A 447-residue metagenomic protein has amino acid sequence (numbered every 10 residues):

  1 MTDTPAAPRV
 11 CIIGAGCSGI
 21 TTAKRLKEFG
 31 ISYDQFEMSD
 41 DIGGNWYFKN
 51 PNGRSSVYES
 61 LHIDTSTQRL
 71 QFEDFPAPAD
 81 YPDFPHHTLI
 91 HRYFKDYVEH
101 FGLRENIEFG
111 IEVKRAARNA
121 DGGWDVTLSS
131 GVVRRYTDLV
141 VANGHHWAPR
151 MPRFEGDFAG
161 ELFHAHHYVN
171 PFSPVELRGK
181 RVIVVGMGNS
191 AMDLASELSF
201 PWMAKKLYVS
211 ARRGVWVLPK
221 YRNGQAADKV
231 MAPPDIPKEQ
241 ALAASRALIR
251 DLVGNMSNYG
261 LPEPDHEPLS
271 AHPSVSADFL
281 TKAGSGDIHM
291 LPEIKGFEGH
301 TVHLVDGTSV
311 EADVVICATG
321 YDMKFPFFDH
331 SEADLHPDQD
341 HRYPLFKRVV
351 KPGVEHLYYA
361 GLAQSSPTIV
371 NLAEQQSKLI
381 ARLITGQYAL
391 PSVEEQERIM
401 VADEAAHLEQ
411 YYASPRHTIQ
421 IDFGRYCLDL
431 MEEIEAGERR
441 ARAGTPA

Functional and structural regions predicted by a protein language model:
T2-S60, D74-V215, K220-Y221, P234-E394 (+1 more regions): Flavin (primarily FAD) cofactor-binding/catalytic cores of flavoenzymes
H62-T65: Flexible "cap/lid" subdomain of the alpha/beta-hydrolase fold that forms the substrate-access gate
Q68-R69: Aromatic- and acidic-residue-enriched carbohydrate-binding clefts of CAZyme catalytic domains
R398-Y411: Short, mixed-charge aromatic SLiMs
